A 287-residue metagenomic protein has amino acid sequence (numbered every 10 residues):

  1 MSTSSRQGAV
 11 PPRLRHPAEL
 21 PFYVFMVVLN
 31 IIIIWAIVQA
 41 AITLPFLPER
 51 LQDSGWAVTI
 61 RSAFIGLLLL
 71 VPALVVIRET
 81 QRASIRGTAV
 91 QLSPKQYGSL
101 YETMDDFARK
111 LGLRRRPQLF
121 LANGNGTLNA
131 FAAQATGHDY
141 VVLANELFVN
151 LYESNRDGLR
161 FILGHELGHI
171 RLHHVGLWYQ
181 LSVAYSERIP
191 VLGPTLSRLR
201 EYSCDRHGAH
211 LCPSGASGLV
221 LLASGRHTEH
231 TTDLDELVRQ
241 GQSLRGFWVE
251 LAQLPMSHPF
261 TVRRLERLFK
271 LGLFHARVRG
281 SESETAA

Functional and structural regions predicted by a protein language model:
M1-N125, E284-A287: Hydrophobic or amphipathic, alpha-helical segments that drive membrane association/targeting
M1-R6, A135-N145: Short, charged cytosolic
P94-T103, F107-R116, P190-L244, K270-L273 (+1 more regions): Short helix/loop segments within enzyme catalytic domains that coordinate or immediately flank catalytic cofactors
S99, L147-F161: Short pre-active-site segment immediately N-terminal to the catalytic Zn-binding motif
F120, V142-L143, F161: Soluble periplasmic/extracytoplasmic beta-strand elements of cell-envelope proteins
A122-Y140: Catalytic zinc-binding patch centered on the HExxH motif and its immediate surroundings that defines zinc-dependent
G164-S182, P213-G215: Catalytic Zn2+-binding segment of zinc metalloproteases
G176-L196, R239-V262: Alpha-helical membrane-targeting segments
